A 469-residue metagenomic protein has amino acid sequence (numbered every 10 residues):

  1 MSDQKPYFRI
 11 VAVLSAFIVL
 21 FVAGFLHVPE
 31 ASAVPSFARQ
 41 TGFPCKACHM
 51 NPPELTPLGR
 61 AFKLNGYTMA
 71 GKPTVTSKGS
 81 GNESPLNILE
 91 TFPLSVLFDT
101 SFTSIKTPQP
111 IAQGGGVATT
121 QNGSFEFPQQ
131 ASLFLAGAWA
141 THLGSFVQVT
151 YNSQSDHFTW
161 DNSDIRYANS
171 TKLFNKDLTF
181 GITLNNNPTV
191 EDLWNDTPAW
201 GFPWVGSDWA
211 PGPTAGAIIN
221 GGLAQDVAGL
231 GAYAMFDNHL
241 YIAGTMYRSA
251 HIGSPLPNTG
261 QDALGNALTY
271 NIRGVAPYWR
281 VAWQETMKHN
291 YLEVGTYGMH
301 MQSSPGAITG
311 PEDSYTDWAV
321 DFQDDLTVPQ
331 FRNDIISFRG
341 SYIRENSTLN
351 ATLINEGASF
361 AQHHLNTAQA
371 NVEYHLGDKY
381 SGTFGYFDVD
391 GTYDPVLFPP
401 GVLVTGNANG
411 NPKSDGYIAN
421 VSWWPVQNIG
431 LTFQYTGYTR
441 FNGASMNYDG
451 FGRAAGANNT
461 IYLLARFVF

Functional and structural regions predicted by a protein language model:
S2-S15: Bacterial N-terminal signal peptides that target proteins for export
I18-E30: C-terminal segment of classical bacterial N-terminal signal peptides
G42-P52: The canonical Cys-X-X-Cys-His
P44, I429, R453-F469: Outer-membrane beta-barrel "beta-signal"
T56-P57, L89-Q113, T119-I252, R273-H289 (+6 more regions): Outer membrane beta-barrel
L89-T91, S124-P128, D156-W160, G221-Q225 (+7 more regions): Transmembrane beta-barrel outer-membrane domains
T107-G114, H157-S163, L193-A199, G253-G265 (+5 more regions): Outer-membrane beta-barrel translocator domains and adjoining extracellular loop/strand segments of Gram-negative
Y291-W423, Y435: Detector for outer-membrane/organellar transmembrane beta-barrel domains, recognizing the amphipathic beta-strand
